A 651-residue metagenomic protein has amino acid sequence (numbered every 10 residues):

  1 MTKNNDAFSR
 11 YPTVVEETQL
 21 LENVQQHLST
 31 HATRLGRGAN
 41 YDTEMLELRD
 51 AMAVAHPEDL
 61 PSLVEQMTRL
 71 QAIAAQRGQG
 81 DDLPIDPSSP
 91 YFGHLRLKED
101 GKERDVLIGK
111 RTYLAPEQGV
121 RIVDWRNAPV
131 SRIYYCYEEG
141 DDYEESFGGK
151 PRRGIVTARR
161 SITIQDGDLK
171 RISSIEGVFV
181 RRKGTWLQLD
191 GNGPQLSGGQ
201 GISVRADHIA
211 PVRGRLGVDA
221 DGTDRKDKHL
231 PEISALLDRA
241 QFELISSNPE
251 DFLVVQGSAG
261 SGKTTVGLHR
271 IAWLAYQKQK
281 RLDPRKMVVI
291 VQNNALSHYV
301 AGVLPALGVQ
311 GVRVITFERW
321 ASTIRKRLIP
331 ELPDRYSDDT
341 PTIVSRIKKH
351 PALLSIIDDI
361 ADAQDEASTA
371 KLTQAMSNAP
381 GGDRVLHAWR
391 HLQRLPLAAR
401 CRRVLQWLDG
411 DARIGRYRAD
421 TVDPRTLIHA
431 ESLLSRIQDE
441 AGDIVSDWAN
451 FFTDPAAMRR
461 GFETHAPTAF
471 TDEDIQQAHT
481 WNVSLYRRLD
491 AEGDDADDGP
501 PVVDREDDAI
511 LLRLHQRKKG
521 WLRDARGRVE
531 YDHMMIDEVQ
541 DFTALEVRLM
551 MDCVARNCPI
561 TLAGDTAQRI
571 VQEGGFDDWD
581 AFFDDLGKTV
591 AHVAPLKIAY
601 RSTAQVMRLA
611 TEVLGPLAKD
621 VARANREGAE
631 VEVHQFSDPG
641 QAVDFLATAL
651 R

Functional and structural regions predicted by a protein language model:
M1-S234, D238-E243: Extended, charged low-complexity regulatory segments
L236, E243-F252, Q279-K280: Phosphate-binding P-loop
V255-G257: Hydrophobic anchor at the beta1->P-loop junction of P-loop NTPases
G260-K263: Conserved glycine(s) of the Walker
T265-R281: Walker A/P-loop NTP-binding motif
K280, R285, N294-H298, G302 (+4 more regions): Conserved helicase motor core of SF1/SF2 NTP-dependent helicases
V291-T369: P-loop NTPase motor core
A367-H533, L545-V547: Conserved helicase NTPase catalytic core signature
